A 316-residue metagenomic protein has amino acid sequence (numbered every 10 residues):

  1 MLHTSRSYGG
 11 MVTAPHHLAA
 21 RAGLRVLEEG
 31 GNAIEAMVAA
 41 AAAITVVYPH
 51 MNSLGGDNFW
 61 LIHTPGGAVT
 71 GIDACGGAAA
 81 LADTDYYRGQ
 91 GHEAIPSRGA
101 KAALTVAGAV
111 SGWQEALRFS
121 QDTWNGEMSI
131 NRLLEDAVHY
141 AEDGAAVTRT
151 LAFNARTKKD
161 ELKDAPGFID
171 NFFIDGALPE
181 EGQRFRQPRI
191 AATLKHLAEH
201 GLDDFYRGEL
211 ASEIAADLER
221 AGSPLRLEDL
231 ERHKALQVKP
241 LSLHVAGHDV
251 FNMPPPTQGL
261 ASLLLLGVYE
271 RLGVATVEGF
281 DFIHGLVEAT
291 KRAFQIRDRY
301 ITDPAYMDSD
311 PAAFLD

Functional and structural regions predicted by a protein language model:
M1-R25, A33-G201, F205-R207, S212-T257 (+1 more regions): Noncatalytic scaffold domains of N-terminal-nucleophile
E35, E270, E288: Acidic-residue sensor for enzyme active/binding pockets
G112, D136, T193, L264 (+2 more regions): Generic recognition of well-ordered alpha-helical segments
R118-N125, E199-L202, Y269-V277, D298-T302: Short helix-capping/linker segments at secondary-structure and domain boundaries
Q258-L264, R271, A275-E278, R292: Extended, domain-scale alpha-helical bundle/helix-rich regions
A275-D316: Internal maturation/activation junctions in enzymes
